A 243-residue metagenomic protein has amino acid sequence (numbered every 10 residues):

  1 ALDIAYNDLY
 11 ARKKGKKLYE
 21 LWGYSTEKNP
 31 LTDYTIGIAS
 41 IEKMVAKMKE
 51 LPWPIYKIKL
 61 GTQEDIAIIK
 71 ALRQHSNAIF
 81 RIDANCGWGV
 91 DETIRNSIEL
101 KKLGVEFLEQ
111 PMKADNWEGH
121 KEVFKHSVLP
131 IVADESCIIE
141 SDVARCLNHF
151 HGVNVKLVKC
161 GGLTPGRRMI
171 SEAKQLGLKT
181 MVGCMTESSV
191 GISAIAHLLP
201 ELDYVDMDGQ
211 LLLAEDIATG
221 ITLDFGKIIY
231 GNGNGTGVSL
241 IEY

Functional and structural regions predicted by a protein language model:
A1-F80, G87-I94, K101-K102, I217-Y243: N-terminal capping/lid subdomain adjacent to the active-site entrance of alpha/beta enzymes
L2, G15, Y56, D83 (+6 more regions): Conserved, mostly hydrophobic/aromatic
T26-T32, P52-P54, S76-A78, G104-E106 (+4 more regions): Short, well-ordered coil/turn segments that N-cap beta-strands
T35-G37, P54-Q63, I79-C86, L103-D115 (+2 more regions): Catalytic beta/alpha-barrel core
I69-S76, S97-K101, H120-K125, I170-K174: Surface-exposed amphipathic alpha-helices with a cationic face
F80-A84, E92-S97, K101-L103, E118 (+2 more regions): Conserved anion-binding
D115-D208: Catalytic alpha/beta core domains of metabolic enzymes, predominantly
G183-Y243: Flexible C-terminal active-site loop/helix
